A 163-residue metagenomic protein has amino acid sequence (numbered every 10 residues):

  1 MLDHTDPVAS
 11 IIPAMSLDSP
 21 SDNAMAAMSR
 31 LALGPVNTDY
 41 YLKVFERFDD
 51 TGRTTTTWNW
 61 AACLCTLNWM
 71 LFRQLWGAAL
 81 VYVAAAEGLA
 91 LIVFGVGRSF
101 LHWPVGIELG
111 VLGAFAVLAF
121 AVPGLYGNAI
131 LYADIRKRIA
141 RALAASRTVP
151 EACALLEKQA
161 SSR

Functional and structural regions predicted by a protein language model:
L2-E46, T51-G52, A84-R163: Transmembrane helix recognition focused on a "late"/terminal membrane span
Y41-A78: Membrane interfacial helix-start motif at the N-side
C63, V83-A84: Residue-level signature of the transmembrane alpha-helical core of multi-pass small-molecule transporters
